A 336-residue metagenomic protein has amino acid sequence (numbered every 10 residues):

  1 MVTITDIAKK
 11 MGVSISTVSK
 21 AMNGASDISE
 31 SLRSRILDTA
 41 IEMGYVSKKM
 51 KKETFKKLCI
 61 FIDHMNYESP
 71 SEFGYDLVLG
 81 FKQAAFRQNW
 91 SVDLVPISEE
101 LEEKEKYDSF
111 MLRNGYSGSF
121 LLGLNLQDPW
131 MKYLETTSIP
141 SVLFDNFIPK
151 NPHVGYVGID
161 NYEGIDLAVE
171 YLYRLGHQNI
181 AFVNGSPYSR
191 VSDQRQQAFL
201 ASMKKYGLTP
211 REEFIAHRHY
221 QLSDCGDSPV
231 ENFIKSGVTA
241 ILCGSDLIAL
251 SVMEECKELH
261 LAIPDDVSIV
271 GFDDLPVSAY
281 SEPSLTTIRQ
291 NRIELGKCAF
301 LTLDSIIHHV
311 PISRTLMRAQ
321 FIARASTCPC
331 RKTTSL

Functional and structural regions predicted by a protein language model:
M1-T54: N-terminal helix-turn-helix DNA-binding module of bacterial transcription factors
V2, K57-E170, E231-S236: Alpha-helical recognition/docking segments in bacterial nutrient-uptake and carbohydrate-utilization systems
S14, V46, S117, Q178-I180 (+1 more regions): Short acidic/polar active-site loop segments enriched in Thr and Asp
T17, K52-S69, N179-G185: Short beta-strand segments enriched in small/hydrophobic residues
F61-D63, L122, F144, F182-V183 (+3 more regions): Short hydrophobic segments within beta-strands
D63-D76, L94-E102, V157-L167, V183-P229 (+4 more regions): Hinge/beta->alpha junction and helix N-cap segments in small-molecule ligand-binding domains
R211, D227-L336: Flexible loop/turn connectors
